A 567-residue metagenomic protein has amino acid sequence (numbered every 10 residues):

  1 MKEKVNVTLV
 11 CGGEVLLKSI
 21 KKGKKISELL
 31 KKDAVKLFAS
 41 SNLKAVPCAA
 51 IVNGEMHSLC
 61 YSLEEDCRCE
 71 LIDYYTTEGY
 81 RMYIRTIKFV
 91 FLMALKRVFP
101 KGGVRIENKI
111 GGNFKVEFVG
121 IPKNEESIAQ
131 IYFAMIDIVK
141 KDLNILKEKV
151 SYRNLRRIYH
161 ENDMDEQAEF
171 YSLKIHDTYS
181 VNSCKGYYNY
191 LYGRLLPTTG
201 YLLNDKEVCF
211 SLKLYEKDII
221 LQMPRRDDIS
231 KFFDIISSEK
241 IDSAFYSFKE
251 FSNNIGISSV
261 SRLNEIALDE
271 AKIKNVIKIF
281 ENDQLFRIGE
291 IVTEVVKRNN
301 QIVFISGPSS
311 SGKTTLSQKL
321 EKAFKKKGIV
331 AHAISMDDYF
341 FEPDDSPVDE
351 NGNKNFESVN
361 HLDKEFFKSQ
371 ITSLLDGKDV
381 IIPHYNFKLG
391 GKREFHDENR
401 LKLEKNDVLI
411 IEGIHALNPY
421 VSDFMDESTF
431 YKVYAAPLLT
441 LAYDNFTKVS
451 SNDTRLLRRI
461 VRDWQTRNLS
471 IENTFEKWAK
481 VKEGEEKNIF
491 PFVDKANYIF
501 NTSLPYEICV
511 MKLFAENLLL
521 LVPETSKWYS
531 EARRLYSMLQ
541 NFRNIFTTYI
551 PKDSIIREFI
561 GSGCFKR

Functional and structural regions predicted by a protein language model:
M1-K88, M93, R97-I110, I121 (+1 more regions): Ubiquitin-like/PB1-type beta-grasp interaction modules and other compact soluble beta-rich domains
A49, Y61-R81, A94, G103-F286: Auxiliary tRNA-acceptor-end handling modules of aminoacyl-tRNA synthetases
V303-I305: Hydrophobic anchor at the beta1->P-loop junction of P-loop NTPases
K313: Conserved lysine of the Walker
L316, L320: Hydrophobic positions on the alpha1 helix immediately C-terminal to the Walker A/P-loop
H332, F341, D345-K388: Conserved nucleotide-sensing/catalytic segment adjacent to the nucleotide-binding pocket in NTP-handling enzymes
K368-S428, F475-F492: Glycine-rich phosphate-binding loop used to anchor ATP phosphates in small-molecule kinases, encompassing both
D423-R567: Conserved NTP phosphate-binding and transfer environment spanning the P-loop NTPase/kinase superfamily
